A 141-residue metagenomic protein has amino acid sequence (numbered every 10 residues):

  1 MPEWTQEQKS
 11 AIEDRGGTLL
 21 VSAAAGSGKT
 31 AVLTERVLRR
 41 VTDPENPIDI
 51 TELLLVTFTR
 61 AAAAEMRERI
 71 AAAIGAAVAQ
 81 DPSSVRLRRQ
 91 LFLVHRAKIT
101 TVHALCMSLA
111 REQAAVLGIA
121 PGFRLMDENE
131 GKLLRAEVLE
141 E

Functional and structural regions predicted by a protein language model:
M1-G118: P-loop NTPase Walker
L105-E141: DNA-processing P-loop NTPase/helicase core
